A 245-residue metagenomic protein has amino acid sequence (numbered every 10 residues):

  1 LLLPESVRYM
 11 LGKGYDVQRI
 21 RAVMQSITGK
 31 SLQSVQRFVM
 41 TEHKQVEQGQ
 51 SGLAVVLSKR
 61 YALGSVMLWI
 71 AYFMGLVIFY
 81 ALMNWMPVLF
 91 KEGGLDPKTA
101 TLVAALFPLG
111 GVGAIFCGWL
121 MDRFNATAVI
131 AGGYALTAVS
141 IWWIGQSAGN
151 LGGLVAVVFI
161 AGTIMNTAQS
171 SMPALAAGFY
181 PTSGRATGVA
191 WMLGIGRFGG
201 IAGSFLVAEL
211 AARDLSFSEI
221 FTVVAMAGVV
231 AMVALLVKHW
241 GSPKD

Functional and structural regions predicted by a protein language model:
L3-R60, G64: Intracellular cytosolic loops and amphipathic helices of Major Facilitator Superfamily
R8, A225-D245: Multi-pass alpha-helical transporter architecture, strongest for 12-TM Major Facilitator/SLC carriers used
S58-I115: Extracytoplasmic gate region of multi-pass secondary transporters
A114-N125: Helix-to-loop junctions at the C-terminal end of transmembrane segments in multipass secondary transporters
R123-Y134: Cytoplasmic membrane-interface "Motif A"-like loop-to-helix N-cap segments of 12-TM Major Facilitator Superfamily
L136-G149: C-terminal ends and interior cores of transmembrane alpha-helices in multi-pass membrane transporters/permeases
T167-Y180: Intracellular juxtamembrane helix-capping segments at the cytosolic ends of symmetry-related transmembrane helices
E209-M226: A membrane-interface helix-boundary motif in multi-pass transporters
